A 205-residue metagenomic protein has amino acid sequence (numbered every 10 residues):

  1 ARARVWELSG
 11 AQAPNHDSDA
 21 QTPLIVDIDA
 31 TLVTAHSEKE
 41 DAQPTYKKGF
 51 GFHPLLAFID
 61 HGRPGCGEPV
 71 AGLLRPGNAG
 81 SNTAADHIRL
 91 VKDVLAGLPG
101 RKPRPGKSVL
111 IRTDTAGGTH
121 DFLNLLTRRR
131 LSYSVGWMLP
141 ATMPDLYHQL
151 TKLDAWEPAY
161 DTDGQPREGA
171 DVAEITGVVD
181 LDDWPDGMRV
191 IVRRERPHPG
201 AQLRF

Functional and structural regions predicted by a protein language model:
A1-D60: Active-site-proximal, Lys/Arg-enriched surface segment that forms a nucleic-acid-binding/basic interface patch
T22-L32, G67, V109-G118, Y133: Short, conserved catalytic/metal-binding motifs centered on acidic residues
I28-A30, I59, A71-L74, T113 (+1 more regions): Glycine-rich, histidine-containing beta strand-loop boundary motifs that form or position
V33-A35, N78-S81, G117-D121, A141-L146 (+2 more regions): Flexible loop/turn segments at secondary-structure boundaries
H36-D41, E68-L74, A85, H120-L126 (+1 more regions): Short acidic, glycine/serine/threonine-rich loops at helix termini
T45-P103: Electropositive, glycine- and tryptophan-enriched low-complexity nucleic-acid-binding patches
S81, A85-T142: Domain-level cores of phosphate- or acyl-group-handling catalytic modules
S132-F205: An anionic, glycine-rich sequence signature occurring as long contiguous blocks
